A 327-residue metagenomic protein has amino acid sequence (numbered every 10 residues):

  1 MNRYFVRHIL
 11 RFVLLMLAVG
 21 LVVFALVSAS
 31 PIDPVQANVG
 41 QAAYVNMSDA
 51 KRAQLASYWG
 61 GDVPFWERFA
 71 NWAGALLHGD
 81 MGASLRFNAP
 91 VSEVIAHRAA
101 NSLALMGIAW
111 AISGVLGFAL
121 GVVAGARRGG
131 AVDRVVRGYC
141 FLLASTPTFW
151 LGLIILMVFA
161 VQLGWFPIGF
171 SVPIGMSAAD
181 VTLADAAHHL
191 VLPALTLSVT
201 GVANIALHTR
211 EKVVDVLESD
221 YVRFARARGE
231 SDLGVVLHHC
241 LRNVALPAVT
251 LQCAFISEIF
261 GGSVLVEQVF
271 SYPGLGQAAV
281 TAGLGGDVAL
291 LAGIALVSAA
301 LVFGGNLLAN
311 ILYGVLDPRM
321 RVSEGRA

Functional and structural regions predicted by a protein language model:
N2-R3, I95, A99-V132, T148 (+1 more regions): Alpha-helical transmembrane segments of integral membrane proteins, especially multi-pass inner/plasma-membrane
V6-F12: N-terminal signal-anchor/signal peptide hydrophobic helix marking the start of the first transmembrane segment
F12, F141, M157-V158, H239 (+2 more regions): Residue-level recognition of pore/gate-forming positions within transmembrane alpha-helices of multi-pass
M16-E67, L163-L183: Hydrophobic alpha-helical transmembrane segments of membrane transport/permease proteins and related membrane-embedded
V22-A29, W59, G74, G138-G169 (+1 more regions): Membrane-water interface segments at the C-terminal ends of transmembrane alpha-helices in multi-pass inner-membrane
V23-V27, I32, G152, L156-A160 (+4 more regions): Juxtamembrane/transmembrane-helix interface segments of polytopic membrane transporters
N46-D80, F270-A282: Short hydrophobic, aromatic-rich alpha-helical segments embedded in or entering the lipid bilayer of multi-pass
G60-F118: An internal, D/E-rich "acidic patch" concept
